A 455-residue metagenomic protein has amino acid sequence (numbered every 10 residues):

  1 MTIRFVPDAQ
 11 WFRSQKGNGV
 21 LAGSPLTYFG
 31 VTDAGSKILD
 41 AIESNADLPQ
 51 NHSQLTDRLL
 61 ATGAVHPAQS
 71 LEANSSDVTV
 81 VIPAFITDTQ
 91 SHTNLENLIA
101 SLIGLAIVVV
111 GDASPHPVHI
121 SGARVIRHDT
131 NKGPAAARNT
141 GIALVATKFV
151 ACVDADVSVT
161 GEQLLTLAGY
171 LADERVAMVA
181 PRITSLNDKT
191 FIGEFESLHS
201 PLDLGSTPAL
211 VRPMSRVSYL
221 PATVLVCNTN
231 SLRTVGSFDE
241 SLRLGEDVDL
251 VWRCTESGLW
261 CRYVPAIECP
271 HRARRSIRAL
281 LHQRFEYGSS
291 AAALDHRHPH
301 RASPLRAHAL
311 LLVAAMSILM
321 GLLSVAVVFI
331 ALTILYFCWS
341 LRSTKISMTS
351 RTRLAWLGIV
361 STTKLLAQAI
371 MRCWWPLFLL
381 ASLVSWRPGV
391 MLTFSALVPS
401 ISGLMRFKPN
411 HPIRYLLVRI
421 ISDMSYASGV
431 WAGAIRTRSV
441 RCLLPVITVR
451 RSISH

Functional and structural regions predicted by a protein language model:
M1-A41, A61: Acidic, low-complexity/disordered tracts enriched in E/D and polar residues
L59, V248-H300, A331-G358: Catalytic donor/gating beta->alpha subdomain of glycosyltransferases that bind UDP-sugars
A84-I103: Short, well-formed alpha-helical segments that are part of the catalytic scaffolds of diverse glycosyltransferases
R127-V145, T207-S218, T223, R253: Glycine-rich, basic loop-to-helix element that forms the pyrophosphate-binding segment of sugar-nucleotide handling
V150: Short aromatic/hydrophobic "clamp" motif used to bind/position activated sugar donors
G161-E194, R272: Conserved donor NDP-sugar-binding/catalytic core segment of glycosyltransferases
P181, E196-V217: Short, flexible, basic/aromatic active-site loop/helix in glycosyltransferases
A315-A432: Membrane-embedded multi-pass helical conduit in multi-pass membrane proteins, especially envelope-biosynthetic
